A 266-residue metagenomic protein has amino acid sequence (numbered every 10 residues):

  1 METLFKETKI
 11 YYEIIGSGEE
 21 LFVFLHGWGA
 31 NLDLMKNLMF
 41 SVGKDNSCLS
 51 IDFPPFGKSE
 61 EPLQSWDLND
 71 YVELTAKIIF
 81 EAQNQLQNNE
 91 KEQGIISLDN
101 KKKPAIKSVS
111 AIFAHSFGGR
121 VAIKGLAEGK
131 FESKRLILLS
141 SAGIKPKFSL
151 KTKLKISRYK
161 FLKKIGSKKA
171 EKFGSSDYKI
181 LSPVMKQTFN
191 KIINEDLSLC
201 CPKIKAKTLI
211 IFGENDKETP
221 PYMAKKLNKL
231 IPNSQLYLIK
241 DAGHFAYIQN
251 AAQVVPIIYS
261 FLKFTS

Functional and structural regions predicted by a protein language model:
M1-F22, G43-S47, F80, Q87-E90 (+3 more regions): Alpha/beta-hydrolase fold catalytic core
I14-K58: Conserved HGGG/HGGXW glycine-rich cap/lid loop of the alpha/beta-hydrolase fold
S50-F113, P256: Active-site loop/oxyanion-hole signature of alpha/beta-hydrolase fold enzymes
R120-K164: Flexible "cap/lid" loop of the alpha/beta hydrolase fold
P146-A206: Conserved alpha/beta-hydrolase catalytic His-Asp/Glu region
K203-I204, I210-F212, D216: Short beta-strand/loop motif that positions the catalytic acidic residue of the alpha/beta-hydrolase fold
K217-M223: Conserved alpha/beta-hydrolase "acid-adjacent" motif
A242-A251: Catalytic histidine-centered segment of alpha/beta-hydrolase-like enzymes
